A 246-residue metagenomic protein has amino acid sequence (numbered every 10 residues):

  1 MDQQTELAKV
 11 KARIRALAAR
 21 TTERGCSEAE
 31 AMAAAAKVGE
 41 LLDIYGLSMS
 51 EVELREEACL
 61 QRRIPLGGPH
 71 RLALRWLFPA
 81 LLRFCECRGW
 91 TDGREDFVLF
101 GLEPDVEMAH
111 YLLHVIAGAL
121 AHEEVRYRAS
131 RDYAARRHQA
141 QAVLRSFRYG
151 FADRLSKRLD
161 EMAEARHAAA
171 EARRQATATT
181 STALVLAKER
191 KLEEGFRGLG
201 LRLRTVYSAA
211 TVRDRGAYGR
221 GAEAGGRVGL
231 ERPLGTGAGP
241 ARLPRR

Functional and structural regions predicted by a protein language model:
M1-L60: Long alpha-helical, hydrophobic tracts
D2-A8, E51-R246: Extended, helix-rich structural scaffolds rather than catalytic motifs
